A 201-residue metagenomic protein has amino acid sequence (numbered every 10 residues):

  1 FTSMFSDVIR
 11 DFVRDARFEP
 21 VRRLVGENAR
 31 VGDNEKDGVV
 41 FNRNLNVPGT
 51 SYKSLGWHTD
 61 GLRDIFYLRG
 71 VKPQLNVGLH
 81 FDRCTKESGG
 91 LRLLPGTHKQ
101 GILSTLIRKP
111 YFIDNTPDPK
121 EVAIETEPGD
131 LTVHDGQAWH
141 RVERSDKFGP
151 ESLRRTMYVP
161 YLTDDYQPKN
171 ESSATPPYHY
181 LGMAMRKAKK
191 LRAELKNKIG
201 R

Functional and structural regions predicted by a protein language model:
F1-H58, L62-R63: Non-heme Fe(II)-dependent double-stranded beta-helix
F18, R23-D33, Y67-V71, F81-S88 (+1 more regions): Secondary-structure boundary elements
V47, T59, F81-R83, Y161-D165: Non-catalytic surface loops within mature trypsin-like serine protease
K53-L62, L106-K120, D146-E151, S172-P177: Short, surface-exposed loop/helix-turn segments at secondary-structure junctions that function as lids/hinges flanking
W57-T85, L94: A contiguous catalytic/ligand-binding core that recognizes phosphate-bearing ligands
V71, R83-E143, Y166: Double-stranded beta-helix
L75, G89, R155: Change "...and in nucleic-acid phosphodiester-cleaving endonucleases..." to "...and in nucleic-acid processing enzymes
I107, V133, Q137-R201: Non-heme Fe(II)/2-oxoglutarate
